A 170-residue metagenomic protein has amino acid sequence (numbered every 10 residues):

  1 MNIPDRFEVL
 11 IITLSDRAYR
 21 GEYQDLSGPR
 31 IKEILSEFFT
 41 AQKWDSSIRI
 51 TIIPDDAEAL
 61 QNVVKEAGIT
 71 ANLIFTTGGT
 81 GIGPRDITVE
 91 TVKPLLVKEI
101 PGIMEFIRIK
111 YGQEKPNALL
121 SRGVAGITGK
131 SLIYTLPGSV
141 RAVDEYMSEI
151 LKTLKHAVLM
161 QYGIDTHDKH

Functional and structural regions predicted by a protein language model:
M1-H170: Non-catalytic beta/alpha edge segments that cap or flank active sites
